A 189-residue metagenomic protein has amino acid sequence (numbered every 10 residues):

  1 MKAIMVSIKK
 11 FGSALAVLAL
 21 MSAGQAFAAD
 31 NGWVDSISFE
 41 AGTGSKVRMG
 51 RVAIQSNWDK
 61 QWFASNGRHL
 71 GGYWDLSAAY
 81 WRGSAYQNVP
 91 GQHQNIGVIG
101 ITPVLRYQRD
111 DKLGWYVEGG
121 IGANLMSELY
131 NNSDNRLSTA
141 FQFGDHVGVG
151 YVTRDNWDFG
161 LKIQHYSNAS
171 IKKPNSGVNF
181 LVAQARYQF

Functional and structural regions predicted by a protein language model:
M1-N31: Cleavable N-terminal export/targeting peptides
F27-V34, D59-L70, R109-Y116, N156: Short loop/turn motifs that connect adjacent beta-strands in outer-membrane beta-barrel proteins
G32-W33, G67, G150-F189: Predominantly the C-terminal beta-signal and adjacent terminal strand-loop region of outer-membrane beta-barrel
W33, K46-V52, N95-I101, F141-D145 (+1 more regions): Residues that define the transmembrane beta-barrel architecture of outer-membrane proteins
W33-F39, G50-V52, L70-L76, I99 (+3 more regions): Transmembrane beta-strands of outer-membrane beta-barrel proteins
S38-E40, N88-Q92, N131-N135, N168-K172: Extracellular loop and loop/strand-boundary signature of outer-membrane beta-barrel proteins
F39-A41, V52-K60, A78, I101-Y107 (+3 more regions): Residues on the lipid-exposed face of transmembrane beta-strands in outer-membrane beta-barrel proteins
A41-V47, S56-W58, L76-R82, I121-S127 (+2 more regions): Transmembrane beta-strands of outer-membrane beta-barrel pores
